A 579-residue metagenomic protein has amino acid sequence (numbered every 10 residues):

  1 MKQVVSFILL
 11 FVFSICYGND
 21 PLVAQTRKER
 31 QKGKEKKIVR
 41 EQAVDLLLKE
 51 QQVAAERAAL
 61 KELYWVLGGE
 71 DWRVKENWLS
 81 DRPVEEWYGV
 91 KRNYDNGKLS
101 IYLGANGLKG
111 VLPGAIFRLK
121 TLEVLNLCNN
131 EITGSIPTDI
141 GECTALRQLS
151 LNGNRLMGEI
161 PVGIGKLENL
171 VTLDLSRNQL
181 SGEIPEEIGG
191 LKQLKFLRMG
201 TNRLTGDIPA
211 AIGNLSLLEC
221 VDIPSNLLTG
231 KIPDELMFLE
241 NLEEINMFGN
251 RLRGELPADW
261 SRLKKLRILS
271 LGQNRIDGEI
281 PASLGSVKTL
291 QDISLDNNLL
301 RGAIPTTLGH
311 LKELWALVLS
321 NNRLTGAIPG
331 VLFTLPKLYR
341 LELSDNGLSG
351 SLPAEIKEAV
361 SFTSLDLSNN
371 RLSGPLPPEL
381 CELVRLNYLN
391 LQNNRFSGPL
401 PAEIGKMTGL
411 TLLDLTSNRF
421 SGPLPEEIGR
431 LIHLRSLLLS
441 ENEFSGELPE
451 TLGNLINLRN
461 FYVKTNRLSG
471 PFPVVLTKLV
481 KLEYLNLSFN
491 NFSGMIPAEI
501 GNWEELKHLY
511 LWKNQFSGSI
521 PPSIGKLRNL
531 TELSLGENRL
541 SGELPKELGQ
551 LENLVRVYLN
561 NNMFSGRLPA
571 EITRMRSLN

Functional and structural regions predicted by a protein language model:
K2-L10: Sec-dependent signal peptide recognition, specifically the positively charged N-region followed immediately by
G18-A58: Sec-dependent signal peptide cleavage junction
E50-A54, K61, W65-R118, G347 (+4 more regions): LRR flanking "cap" motifs
I101-L103, L125-L127, R147-L151, V171-L175 (+17 more regions): Conserved hydrophobic beta-strand positions in leucine-rich repeat
L112-G114, I136-T138, I160-V162, I184-E186 (+16 more regions): The feature encodes a structural signal of leucine-rich repeats
R118-T121, G141-A145, G165-L170, G189-L194 (+16 more regions): Leucine-rich repeat
